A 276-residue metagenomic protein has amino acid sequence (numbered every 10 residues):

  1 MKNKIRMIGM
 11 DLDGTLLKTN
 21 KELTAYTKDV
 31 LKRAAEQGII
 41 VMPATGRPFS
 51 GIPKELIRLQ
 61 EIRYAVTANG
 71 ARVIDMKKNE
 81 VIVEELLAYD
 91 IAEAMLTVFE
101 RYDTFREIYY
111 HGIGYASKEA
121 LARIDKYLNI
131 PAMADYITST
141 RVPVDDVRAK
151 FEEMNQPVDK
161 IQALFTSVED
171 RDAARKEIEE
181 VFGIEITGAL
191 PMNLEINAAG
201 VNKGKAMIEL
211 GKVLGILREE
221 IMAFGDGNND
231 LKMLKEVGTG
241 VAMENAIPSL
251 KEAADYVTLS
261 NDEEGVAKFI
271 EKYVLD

Functional and structural regions predicted by a protein language model:
K2-M7, K18, L23-T24, L194-D276: Mg2+-dependent phosphoryl-transfer enzymes with acidic/Ser/Thr/Gly-rich catalytic loops
D11: Active-site residues of response regulator receiver
G14, R47, G70, G225-G227: Active-site metal-binding loops of divalent metal-dependent hydrolases
K21-Q37, E84-I91, V144-R148, G200-K212: Short, acidic loop-to-helix structural element flanking the phosphoryl-transfer center in phosphate-processing enzymes
A25-I130: Active-site phosphate-binding/coordination module
G38-M42, E61-R63, K160, E219-E220 (+2 more regions): Short active-site oxyanion
R58-E61, N69, K77, V181-F182 (+2 more regions): Short, structured coil segments at secondary-structure junctions
V98, Y102, Y109-F224, N228: Conserved acidic, metal-coordinating active-site core of Asp-based, Mg2+-dependent phosphoryl-transfer enzymes
